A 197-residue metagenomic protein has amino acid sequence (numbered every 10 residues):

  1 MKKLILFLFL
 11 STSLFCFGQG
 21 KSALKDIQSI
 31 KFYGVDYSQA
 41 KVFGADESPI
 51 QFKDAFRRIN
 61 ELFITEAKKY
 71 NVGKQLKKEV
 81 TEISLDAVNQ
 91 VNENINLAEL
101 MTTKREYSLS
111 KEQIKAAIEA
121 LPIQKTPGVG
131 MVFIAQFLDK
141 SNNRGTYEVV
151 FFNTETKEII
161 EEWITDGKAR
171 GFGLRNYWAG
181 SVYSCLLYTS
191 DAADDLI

Functional and structural regions predicted by a protein language model:
M1-A23: Bacterial Sec-dependent N-terminal signal peptides
F7, Y33, V132: Residues in well-ordered beta-strands of folded domains
G18-M101: A structural "domain/chain start" motif
Y37-A40, Q136-S141, K168-A169: Solvent-exposed loop/turn segments at secondary-structure junctions within structured extracellular/periplasmic domains
E93-N153: Surface-exposed short loop/turn segments
E155-L187: Short secondary-structure boundary motifs at beta->alpha junctions and helix caps
Y188-A193: Conserved small/polar residues in nucleotide/adenosyl-binding loops
